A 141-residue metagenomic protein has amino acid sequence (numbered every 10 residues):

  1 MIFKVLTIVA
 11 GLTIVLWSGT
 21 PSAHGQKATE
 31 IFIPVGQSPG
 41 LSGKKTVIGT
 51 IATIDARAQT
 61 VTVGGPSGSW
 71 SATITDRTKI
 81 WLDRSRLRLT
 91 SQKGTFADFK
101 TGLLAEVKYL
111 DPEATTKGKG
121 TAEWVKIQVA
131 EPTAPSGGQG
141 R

Functional and structural regions predicted by a protein language model:
I2, L6-T7, I14-T73, L82-R141: Short, flexible, surface-exposed loop segments at domain boundaries
T75-R77: Conserved GH/AH loop at the N-terminal boundary of individual WD40 repeats
